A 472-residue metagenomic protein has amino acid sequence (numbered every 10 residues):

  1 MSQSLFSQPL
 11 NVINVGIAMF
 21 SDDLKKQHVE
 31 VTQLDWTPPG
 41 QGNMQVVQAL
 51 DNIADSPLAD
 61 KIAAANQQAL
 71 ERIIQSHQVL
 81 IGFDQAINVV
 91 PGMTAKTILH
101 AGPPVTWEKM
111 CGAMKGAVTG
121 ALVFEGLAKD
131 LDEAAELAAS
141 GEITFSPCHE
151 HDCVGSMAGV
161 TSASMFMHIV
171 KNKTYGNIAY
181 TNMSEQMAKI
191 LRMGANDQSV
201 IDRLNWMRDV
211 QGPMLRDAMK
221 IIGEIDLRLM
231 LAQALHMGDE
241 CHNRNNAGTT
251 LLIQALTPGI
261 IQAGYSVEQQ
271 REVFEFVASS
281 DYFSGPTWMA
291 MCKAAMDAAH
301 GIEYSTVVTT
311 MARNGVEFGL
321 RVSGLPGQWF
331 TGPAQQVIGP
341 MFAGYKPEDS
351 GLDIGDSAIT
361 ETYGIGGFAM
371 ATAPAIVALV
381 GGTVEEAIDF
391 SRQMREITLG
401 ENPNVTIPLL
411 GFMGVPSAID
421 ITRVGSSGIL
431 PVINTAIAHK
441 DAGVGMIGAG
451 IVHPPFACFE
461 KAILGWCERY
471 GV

Functional and structural regions predicted by a protein language model:
S2-V472: Anaerobic metallocofactor- and corrinoid-dependent redox/one-carbon enzyme cores, especially those from methanogenesis
